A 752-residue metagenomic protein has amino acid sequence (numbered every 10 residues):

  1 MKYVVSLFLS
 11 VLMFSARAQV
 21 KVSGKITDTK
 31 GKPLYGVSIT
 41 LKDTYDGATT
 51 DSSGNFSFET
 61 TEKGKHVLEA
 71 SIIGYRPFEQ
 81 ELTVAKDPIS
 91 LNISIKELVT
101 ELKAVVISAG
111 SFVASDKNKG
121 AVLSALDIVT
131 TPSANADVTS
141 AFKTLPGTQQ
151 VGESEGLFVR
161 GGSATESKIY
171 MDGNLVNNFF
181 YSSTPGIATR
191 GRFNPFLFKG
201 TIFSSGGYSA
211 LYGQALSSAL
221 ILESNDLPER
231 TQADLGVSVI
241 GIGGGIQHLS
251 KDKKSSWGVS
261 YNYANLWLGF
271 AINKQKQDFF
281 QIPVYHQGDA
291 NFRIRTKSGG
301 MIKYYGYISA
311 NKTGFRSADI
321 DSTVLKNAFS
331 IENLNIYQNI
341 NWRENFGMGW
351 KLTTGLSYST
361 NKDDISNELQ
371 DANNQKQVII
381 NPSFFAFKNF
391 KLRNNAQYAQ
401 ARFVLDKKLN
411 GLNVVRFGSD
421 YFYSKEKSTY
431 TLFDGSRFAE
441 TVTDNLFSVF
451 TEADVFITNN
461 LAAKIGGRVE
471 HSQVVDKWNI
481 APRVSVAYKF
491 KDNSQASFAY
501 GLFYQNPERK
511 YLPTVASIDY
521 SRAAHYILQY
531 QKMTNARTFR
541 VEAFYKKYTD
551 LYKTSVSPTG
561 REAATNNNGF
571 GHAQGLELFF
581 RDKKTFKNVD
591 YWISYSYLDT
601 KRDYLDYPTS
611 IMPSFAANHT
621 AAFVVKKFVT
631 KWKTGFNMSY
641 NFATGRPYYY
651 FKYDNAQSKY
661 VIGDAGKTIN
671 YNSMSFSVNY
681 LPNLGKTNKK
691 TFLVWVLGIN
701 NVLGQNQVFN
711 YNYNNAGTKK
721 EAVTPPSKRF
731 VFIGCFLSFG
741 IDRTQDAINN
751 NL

Functional and structural regions predicted by a protein language model:
T27-K32, V37-K42, S71-Y75, A85-T131 (+3 more regions): Short, acidic, small-residue-rich periplasmic hinge/interaction motif at the N-terminus of Gram-negative outer-membrane
R76, F112-S167, M171-Y208, A219 (+1 more regions): Periplasmic N-terminal accessory/gating domains of Gram-negative outer-membrane beta-barrel systems
V99, Q150, L211-Y212, L227-Q232 (+11 more regions): Short loop/turn motifs that connect adjacent beta-strands in outer-membrane beta-barrel proteins
I240-Y263, Q277-K312, S330-L356, L409-V415 (+1 more regions): Transmembrane beta-barrel wall of Gram-negative outer-membrane proteins
L266-W267, Q281, G299-L352, T360-Q397 (+1 more regions): Flexible loop and strand-edge segments within Gram-negative outer membrane beta-barrel domains
T353-S357, N361-I365, K489, S497 (+2 more regions): Membrane-embedded beta-barrel scaffold of Gram-negative outer-membrane proteins
I457-T458, N567-K652, N749: Gram-negative outer-membrane beta-barrel transporters
T585, V589, F642-D654, Y680-L752: C-terminal beta-signal and adjacent terminal beta-strands/loops of Gram-negative outer-membrane beta-barrel proteins
